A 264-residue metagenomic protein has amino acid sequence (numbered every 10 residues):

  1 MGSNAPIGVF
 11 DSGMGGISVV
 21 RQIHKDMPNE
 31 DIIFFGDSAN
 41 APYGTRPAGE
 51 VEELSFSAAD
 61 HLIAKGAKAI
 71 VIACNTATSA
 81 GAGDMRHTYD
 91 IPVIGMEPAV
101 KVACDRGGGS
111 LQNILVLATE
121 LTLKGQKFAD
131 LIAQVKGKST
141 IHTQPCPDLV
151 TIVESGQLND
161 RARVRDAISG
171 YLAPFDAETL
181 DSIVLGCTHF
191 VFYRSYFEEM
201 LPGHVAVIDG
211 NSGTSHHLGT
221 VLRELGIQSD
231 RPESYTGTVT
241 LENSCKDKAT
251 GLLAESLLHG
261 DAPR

Functional and structural regions predicted by a protein language model:
M1-R264: Non-catalytic structural scaffold of enzyme domains
